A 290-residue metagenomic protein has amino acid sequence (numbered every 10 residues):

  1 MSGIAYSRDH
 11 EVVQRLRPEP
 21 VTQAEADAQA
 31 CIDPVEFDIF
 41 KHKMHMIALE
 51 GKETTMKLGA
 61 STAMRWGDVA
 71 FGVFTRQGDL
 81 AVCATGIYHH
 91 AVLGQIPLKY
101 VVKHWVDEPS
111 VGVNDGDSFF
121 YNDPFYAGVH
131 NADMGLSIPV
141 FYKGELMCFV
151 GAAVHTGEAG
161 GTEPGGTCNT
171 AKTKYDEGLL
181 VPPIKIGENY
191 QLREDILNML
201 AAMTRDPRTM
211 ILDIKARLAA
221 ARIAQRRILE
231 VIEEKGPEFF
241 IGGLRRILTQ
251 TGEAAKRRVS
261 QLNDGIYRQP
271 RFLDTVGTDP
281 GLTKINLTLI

Functional and structural regions predicted by a protein language model:
M1-H42, E177-A255: N-terminal leader/propeptide and maturation segments of large enzyme subunits in energy/redox metabolism and hydrolases
I39-W66, V106-S110, F120-G128: Short, basic/aromatic recognition patches
A60, G265-L289: Flexible, glycine/threonine-enriched loop-and-boundary segments that flank and lead into catalytic domains of large
R65-V69, A132-M134: Short, small/polar residue-rich loop motifs at catalytic or cofactor-binding pockets
R76-C83, Q95-D123: Regulatory sensory and allosteric helical modules in signal-transduction proteins and certain transcription factors
H89-V101, G157-T167: A short, polar/charged loop-to-alpha-helix boundary motif
H90-Y100, F239-Q269: Amphipathic alpha-helical
D133-K143, G151, T288: A short, hydrophobic, proline-anchored segment that marks a local hinge/packing element in signaling and regulatory
